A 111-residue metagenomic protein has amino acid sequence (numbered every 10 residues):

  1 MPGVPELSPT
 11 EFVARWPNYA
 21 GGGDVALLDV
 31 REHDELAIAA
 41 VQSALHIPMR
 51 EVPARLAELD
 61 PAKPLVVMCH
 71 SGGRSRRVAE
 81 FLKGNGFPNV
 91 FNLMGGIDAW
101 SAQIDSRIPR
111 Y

Functional and structural regions predicted by a protein language model:
M1-A26, H33-P64, G73-Y111: Rhodanese-like catalytic fold shared by cysteine-dependent sulfurtransferases and DSP/PTP-type phosphatases
M68: Short, surface-exposed ligand- or partner-binding patches at beta-edge/loop junctions that are enriched in aromatics
